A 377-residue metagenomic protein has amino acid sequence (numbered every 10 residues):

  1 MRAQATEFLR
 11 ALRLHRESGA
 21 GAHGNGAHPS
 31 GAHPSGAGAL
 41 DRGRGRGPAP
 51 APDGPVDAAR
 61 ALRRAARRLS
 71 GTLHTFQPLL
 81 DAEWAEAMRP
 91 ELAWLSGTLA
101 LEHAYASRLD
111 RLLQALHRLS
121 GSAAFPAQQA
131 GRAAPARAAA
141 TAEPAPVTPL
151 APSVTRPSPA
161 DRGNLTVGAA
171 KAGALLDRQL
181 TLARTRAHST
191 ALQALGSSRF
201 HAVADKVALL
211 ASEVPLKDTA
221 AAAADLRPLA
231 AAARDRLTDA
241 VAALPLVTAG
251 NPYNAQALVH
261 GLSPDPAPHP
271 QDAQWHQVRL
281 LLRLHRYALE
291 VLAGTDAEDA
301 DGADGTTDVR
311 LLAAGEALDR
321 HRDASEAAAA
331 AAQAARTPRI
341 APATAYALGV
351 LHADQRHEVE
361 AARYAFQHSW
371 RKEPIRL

Functional and structural regions predicted by a protein language model:
M1-L377: Cationic, histidine-enriched alpha-helical/coil surfaces that engage anionic ligands
